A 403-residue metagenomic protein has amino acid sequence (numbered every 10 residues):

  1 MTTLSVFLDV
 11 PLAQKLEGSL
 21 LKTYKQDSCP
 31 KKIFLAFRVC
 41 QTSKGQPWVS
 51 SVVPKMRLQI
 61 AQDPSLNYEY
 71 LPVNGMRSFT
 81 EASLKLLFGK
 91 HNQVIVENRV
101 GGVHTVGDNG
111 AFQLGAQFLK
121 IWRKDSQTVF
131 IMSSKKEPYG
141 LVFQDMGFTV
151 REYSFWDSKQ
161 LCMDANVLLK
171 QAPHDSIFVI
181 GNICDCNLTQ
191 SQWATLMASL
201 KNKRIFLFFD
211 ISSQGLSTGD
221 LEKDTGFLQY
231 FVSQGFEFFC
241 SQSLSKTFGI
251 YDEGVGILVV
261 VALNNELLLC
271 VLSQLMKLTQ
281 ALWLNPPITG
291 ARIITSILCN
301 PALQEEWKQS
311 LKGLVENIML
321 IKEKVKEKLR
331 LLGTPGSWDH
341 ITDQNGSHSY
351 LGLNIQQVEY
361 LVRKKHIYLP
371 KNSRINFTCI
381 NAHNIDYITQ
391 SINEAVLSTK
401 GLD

Functional and structural regions predicted by a protein language model:
M1-A13, Q309, L397-D403: Eukaryotic N-terminal low-complexity, Ser/Thr- and Lys/Arg-rich leader segments that predominantly function as
T2-K85, G89, A281, P287 (+2 more regions): N-terminal "arm"/small-domain region of PLP-dependent enzymes with the aminotransferase-like
L35, V150, L207, F238 (+1 more regions): Hydrophobic beta-strand scaffold residues
V49, P54-R204, G215-L216, L221-Q229 (+3 more regions): Conserved core of the PLP fold type I
D210: Glycine-centered flexible beta-alpha turn that most often forms the glycine-rich phosphate-binding loop
D224-C270, Q274: Active-site PLP attachment segment
L272-A291, I297-K326: Structural signature of PLP-dependent enzymes
E306-K364: Conserved PLP-binding catalytic core of the aspartate aminotransferase-like
